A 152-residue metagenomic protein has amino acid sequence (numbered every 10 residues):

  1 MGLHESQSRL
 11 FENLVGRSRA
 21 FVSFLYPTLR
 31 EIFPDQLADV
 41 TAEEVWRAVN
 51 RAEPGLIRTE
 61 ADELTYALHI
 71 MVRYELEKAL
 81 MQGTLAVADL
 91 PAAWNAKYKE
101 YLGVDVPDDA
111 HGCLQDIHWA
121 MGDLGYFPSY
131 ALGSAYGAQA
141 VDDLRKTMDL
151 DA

Functional and structural regions predicted by a protein language model:
M1-A152: Cation-handling catalytic/transport regions enriched in His/Asp/Glu
